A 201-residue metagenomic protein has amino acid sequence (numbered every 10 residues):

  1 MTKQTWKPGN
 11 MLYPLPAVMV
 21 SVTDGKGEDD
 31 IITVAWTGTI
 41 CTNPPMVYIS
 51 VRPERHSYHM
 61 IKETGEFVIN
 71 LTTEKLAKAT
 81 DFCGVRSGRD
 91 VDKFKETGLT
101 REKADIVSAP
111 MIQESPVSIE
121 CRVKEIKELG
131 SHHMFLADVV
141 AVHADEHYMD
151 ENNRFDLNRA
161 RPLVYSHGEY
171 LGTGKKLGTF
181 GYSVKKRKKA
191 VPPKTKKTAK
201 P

Functional and structural regions predicted by a protein language model:
M1-P201: Basic, polyanion-binding surface patches
